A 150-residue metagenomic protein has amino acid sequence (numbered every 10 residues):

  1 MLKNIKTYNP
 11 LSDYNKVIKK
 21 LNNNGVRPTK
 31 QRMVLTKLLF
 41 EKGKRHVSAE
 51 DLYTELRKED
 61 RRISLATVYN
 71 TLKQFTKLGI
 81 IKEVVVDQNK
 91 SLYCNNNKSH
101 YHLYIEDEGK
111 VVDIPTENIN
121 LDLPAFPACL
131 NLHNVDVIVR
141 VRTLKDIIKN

Functional and structural regions predicted by a protein language model:
M1-E41: Intrinsically disordered, low-complexity serine/threonine- and proline-rich regulatory segments
K42-S48: Short capping segments at the starts of secondary-structure elements
D51-L56, V68: A short acidic, leucine-rich amphipathic alpha-helix
V68-L78: Basic amphipathic alpha-helical segments that dock to polyanions
K77-N150: Non-DNA-binding regulatory cores of transcription-related proteins, predominantly C-terminal effector-binding
